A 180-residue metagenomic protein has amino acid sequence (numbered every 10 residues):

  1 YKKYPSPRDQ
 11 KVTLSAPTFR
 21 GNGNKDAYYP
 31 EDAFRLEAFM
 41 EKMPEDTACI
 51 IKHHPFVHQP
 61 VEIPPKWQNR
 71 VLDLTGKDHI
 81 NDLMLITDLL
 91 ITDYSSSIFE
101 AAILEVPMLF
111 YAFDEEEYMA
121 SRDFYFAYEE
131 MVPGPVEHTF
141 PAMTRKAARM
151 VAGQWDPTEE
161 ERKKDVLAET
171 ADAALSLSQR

Functional and structural regions predicted by a protein language model:
Y1-I63, E137-T139, A152: Conserved catalytic-core segment of nucleotide-activated headgroup transferases in glycan assembly
Y1-K2, F34-A38, G76-H79, S96 (+1 more regions): A generic local structural motif
K3-Y4, L83, K146: CheY-like receiver
D9, P44-D46, M84-I86, I103-E105: Short, well-ordered loop/turn elements at secondary-structure boundaries
T18-N22, P55-H58, H79, S96-S97 (+2 more regions): Short, solvent-exposed loop/turn segments at secondary-structure junctions
I50, P55-F99: Donor nucleotide-activated moiety binding/catalytic core segment of transferases that use nucleotide-activated donors
E62-N69, S96-T170: Catalytic binding pocket for nucleotide-activated donors in carbohydrate/polymer assembly enzymes
D172-R180: C-terminal alpha-helical cap of glycosyltransferases
